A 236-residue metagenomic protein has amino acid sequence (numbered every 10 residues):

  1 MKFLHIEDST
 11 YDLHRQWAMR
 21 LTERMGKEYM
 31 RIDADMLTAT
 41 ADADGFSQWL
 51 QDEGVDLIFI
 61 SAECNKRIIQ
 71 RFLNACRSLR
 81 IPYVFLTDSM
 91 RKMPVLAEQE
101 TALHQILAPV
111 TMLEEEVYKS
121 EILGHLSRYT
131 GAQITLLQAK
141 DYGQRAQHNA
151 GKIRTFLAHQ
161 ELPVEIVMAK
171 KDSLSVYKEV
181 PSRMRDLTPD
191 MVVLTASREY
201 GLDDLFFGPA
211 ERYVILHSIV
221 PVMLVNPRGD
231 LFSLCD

Functional and structural regions predicted by a protein language model:
M1-E28, P94-L137, G143-Q160, L231-D236: Short acidic/Ser/Thr-enriched loop-to-helix initiation segments
H5-D8, T38-T40, I60-C64, P109-M112 (+3 more regions): Structural motif
I6-L57: Extreme N-terminal leader/targeting regions
K27-A34, V55, I81, A132 (+3 more regions): Short glycine/serine/threonine/alanine-rich loop segments
D33-D42, K140, I166-L174: Short beta->alpha junction loops
D42-F46, K119-I122, E179: Well-ordered alpha-helical segments embedded in enzymatic catalytic cores
G45-Q99, R183-D236: Gly/Ser-rich helix-loop-strand patches that form or flank binding pockets for ribonucleotide-derived cofactors
N149-E199: Glycine/small-residue-rich hydrophobic helix-like segments
